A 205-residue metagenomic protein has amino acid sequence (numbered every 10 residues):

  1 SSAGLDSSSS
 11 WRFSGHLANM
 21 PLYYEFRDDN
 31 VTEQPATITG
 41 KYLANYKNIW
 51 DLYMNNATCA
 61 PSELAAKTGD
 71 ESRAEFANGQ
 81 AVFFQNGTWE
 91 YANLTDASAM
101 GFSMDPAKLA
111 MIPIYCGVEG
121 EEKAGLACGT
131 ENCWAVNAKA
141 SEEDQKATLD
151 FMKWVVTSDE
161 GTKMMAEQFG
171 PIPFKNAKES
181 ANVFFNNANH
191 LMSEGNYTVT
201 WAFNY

Functional and structural regions predicted by a protein language model:
S1-P35, A81: Extracytoplasmic/periplasmic solute-binding protein
A18, W50-A57, R73, A77 (+3 more regions): Non-transmembrane alpha-helical segments in soluble domains of secreted/periplasmic/extracellular proteins
T32-A66: Glycine-centered hinge/linker elements that transmit conformational signals in sensory and ligand-binding systems
T58, A99-Q168: Extracytoplasmic/periplasmic substrate-recognition and gating elements
E63-N78: Short helix-initiation/N-cap motifs at beta->coil->alpha
G69, N86-Y91, T130-N132: Beta->alpha turn/N-cap motifs
N78-G87, A107: Alpha-to-beta junction loops
C128, E167-I172, N187-Y205: C-terminal capping/gating helix-and-loop segments adjacent to ligand/active sites or protein-protein/ligand interfaces
